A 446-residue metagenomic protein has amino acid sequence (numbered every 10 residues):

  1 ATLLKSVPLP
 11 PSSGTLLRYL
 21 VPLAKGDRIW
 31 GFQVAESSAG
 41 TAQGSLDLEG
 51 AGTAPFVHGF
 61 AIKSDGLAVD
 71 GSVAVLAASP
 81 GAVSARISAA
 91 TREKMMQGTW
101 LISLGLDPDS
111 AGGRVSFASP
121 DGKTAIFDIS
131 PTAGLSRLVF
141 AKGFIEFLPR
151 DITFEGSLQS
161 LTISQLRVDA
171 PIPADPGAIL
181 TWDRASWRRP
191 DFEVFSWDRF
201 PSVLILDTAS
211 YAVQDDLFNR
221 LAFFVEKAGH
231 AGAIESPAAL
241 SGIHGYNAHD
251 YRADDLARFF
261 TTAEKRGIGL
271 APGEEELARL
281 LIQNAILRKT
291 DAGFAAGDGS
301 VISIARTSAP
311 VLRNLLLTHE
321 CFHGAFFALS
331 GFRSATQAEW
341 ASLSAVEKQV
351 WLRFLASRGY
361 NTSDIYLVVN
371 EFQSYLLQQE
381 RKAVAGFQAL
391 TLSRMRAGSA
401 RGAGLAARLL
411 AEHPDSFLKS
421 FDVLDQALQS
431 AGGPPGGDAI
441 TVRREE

Functional and structural regions predicted by a protein language model:
A1-P8, T15-L16, L20, R28-M95: Glycan-recognition and processing domains
A1-T2, D47-E49, A111-G122: Short, surface-exposed beta-strand/strand-loop-strand elements in extracellular ectodomains
T2-G26, S119-E146: Extracellular carbohydrate recognition and processing domains and analogous Trp-centered ligand-binding platforms
L23-G40, G143-G156: Noncatalytic modules at the cell exterior or secretory-pathway interfaces, chiefly beta-strand-rich lectin/adhesion
I62-V69, A74, S88-A111, T132-G134 (+5 more regions): A metal-dependent hydrolase signature that marks the N-terminal structural subdomain at the beginning of catalytic folds
A185, P190, K289-G297, S342-E446: Metalloprotease/metallohydrolase-associated module, dominated by Zn2+-dependent proteases
S300-T318: Short pre-active-site segment immediately N-terminal to the catalytic Zn-binding motif
L315-A328: Active-site recognition of the HExxH zinc-binding catalytic motif
